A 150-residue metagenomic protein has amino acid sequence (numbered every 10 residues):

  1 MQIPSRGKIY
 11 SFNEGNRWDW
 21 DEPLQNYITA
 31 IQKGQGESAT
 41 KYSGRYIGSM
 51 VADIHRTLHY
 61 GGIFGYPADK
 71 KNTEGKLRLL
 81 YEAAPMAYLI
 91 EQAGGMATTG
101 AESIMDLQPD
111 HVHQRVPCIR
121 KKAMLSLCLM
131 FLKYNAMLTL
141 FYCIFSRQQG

Functional and structural regions predicted by a protein language model:
M1-G150: IMPase-like, lithium-sensitive Mg2+-dependent phosphomonoesterase catalytic core
